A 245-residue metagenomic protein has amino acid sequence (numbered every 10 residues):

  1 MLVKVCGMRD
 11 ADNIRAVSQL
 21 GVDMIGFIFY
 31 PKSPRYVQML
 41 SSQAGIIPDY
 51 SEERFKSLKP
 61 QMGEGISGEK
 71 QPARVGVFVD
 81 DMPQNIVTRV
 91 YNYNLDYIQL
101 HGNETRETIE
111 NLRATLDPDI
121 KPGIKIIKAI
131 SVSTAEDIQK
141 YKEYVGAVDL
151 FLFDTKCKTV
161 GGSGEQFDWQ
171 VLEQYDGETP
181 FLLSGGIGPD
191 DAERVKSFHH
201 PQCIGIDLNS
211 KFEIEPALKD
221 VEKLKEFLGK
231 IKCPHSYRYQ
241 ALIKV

Functional and structural regions predicted by a protein language model:
M1-V245: Conserved N-terminal beta1-alpha1 strand-loop-helix module at the mouth
